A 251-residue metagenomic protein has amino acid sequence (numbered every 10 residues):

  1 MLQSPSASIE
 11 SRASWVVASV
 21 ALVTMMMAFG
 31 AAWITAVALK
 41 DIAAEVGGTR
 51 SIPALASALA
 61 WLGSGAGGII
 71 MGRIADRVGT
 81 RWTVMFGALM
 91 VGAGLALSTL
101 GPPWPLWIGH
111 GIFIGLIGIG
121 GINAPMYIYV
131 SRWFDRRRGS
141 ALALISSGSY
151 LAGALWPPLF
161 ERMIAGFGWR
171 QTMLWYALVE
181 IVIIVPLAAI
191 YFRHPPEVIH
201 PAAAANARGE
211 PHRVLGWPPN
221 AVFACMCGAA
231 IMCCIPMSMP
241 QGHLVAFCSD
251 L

Functional and structural regions predicted by a protein language model:
M1-T24, F29, E210-F223: Cytosolic juxtamembrane N-terminal segment immediately preceding the first transmembrane helix of multi-pass
A13-R50, G67-M71, W156-P157, S238-V245: Extracytoplasmic
M25-M26, G94, P105-G121, I231-M232: Hydrophobic core of transmembrane alpha-helices in multi-pass small-molecule transporters, especially MFS/SLC-type
T35-I42, P219-L251: Extracytoplasmic gate region of multi-pass secondary transporters
A66-P105: Conserved MFS/SLC helix-loop-helix module at the cytosolic interface between two early adjacent transmembrane helices
G118-F134: Intracellular juxtamembrane helix-capping segments at the cytosolic ends of symmetry-related transmembrane helices
Q171-I190: Symmetry-related core transmembrane helices of the 12-TM Major Facilitator Superfamily/SLC fold
Y191-H212: Flexible cytoplasmic inter-helical loops of multi-pass small-molecule transporters
